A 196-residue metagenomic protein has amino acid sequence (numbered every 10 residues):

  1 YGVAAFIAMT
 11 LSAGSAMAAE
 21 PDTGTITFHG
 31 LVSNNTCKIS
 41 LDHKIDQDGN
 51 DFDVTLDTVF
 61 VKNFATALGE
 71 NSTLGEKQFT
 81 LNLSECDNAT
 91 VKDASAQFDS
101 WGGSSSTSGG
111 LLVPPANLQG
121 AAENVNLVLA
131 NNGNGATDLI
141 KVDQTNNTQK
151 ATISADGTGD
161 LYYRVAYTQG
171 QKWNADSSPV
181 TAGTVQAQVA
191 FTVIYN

Functional and structural regions predicted by a protein language model:
Y1-A18: Gram-negative bacterial Sec-dependent N-terminal signal peptides
M17-N196: Mature extracellular/passenger domains of Gram-negative fimbrial/pilin and adhesin proteins
